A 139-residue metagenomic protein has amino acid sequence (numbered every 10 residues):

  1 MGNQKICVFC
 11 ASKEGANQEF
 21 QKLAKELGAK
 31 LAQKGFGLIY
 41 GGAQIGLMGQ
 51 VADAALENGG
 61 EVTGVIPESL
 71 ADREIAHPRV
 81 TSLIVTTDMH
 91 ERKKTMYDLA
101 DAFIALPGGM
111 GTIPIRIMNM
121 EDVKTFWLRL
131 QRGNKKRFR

Functional and structural regions predicted by a protein language model:
G2-L99, I115-V123, L128-F138: A cross-family phosphate/adenosyl-ligand binding-site feature
D98-P114: A donor-sugar binding/catalytic signature common to diverse glycosyltransferases and related nucleotide-sugar
